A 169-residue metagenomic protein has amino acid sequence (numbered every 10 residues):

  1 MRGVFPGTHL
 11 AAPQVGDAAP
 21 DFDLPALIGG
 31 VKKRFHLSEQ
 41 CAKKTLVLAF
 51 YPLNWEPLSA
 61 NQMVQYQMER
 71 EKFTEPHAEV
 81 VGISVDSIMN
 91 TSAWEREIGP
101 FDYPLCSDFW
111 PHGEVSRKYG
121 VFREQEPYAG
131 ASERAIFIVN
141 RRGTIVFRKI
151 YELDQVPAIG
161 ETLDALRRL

Functional and structural regions predicted by a protein language model:
M1-L169: Chalcogenol-based redox active-site neighborhoods
